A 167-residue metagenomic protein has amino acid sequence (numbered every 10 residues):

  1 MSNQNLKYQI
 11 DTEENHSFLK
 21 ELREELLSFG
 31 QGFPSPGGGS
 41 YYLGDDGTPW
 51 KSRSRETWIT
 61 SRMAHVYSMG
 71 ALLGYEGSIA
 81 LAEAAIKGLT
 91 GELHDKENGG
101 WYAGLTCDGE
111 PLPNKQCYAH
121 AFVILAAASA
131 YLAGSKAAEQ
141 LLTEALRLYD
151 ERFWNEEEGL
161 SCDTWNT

Functional and structural regions predicted by a protein language model:
M1-T167: Glycan-recognition and catalytic cores of secretory/periplasmic carbohydrate-active enzymes
